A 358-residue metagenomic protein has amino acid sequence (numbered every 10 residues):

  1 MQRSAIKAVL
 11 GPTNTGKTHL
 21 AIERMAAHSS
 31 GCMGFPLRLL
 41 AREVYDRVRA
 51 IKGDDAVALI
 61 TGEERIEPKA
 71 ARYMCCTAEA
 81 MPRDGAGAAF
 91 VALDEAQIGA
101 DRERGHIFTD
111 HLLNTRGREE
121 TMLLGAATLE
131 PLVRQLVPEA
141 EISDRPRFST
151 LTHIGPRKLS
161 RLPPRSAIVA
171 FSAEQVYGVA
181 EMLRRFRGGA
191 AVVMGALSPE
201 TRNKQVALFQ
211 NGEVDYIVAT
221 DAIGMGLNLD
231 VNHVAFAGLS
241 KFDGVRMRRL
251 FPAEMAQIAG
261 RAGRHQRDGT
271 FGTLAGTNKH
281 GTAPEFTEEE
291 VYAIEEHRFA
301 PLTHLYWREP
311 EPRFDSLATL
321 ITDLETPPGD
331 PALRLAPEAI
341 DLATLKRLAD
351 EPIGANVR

Functional and structural regions predicted by a protein language model:
L20-M25, E103, I107-T115, I142-R184: Conserved interdomain hinge at the start of the Helicase C-terminal
S29-A41, T121-L124, E130, R161-F186 (+3 more regions): Conserved strand-helix element at the start of the C-terminal RecA-like helicase core
G31, Q97-T152: Post-DEXD/H (motif II) to motif III coupling segment of the RecA-like Helicase ATP-binding lobe
R42, V48-A89: Inter-Walker segment of RecA-like/P-loop motor cores
A58-I60, R65-A70, G178, G189-T220: Conserved helicase ATPase core of P-loop NTP-dependent helicases/translocases
R83-A86, Q97-T109, D221, L227-D230: Conserved ATPase-coupling elements of RecA-like P-loop NTPase cores
G117-P131, Q210-Y216, L229-F299: Conserved segment of the helicase C-terminal RecA-like domain
A262, D268, G272-R358: C-terminal helicase lobe and adjacent C-terminal extensions/tails of nucleic-acid helicase motors
